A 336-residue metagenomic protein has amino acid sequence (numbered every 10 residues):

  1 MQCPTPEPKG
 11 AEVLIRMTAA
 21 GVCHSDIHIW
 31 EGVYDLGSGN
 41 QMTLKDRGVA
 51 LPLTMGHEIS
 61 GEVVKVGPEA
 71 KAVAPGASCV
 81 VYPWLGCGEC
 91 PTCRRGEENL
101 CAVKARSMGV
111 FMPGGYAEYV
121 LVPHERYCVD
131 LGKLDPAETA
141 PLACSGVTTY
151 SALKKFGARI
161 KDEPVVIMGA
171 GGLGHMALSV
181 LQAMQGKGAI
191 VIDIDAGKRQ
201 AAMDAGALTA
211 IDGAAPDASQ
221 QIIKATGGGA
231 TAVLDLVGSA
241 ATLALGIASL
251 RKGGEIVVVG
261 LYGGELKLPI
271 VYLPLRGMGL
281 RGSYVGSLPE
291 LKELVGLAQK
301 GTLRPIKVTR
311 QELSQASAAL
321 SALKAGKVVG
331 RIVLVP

Functional and structural regions predicted by a protein language model:
P4-A20, D35-P91, G132-L134: Glycine-rich beta-strand-centered segment in the early N-terminal region that forms part of a ligand/cofactor-binding
A19, Y82, L234-L236, P336: Short, well-ordered coil/turn residues at beta-beta hairpins and beta-strand->alpha-helix junctions within
M42-H57, C87-M168: NAD(P)H dinucleotide-binding glycine-rich loop of Rossmann-like/cofactor-binding domains, especially the beta1-alpha1
Y127, K133-P216, Q220-Q221: Mid-domain Rossmann-like dinucleotide-binding core that forms the NAD(H)/NADP(H) cofactor-binding site
F156-E163, I194, Q200-G279: Glycine-rich cofactor phosphate-binding loops and adjacent beta1-alpha1 units of small-molecule cofactor enzyme domains
A196, A240, A244-A248, L288-P336: C-terminal hydrophobic helical "lid"/dimerization subdomain of Rossmann-like NAD(P)H-dependent oxidoreductases
E255-V257, K267-K307: Rossmann-fold dehydrogenase core element
